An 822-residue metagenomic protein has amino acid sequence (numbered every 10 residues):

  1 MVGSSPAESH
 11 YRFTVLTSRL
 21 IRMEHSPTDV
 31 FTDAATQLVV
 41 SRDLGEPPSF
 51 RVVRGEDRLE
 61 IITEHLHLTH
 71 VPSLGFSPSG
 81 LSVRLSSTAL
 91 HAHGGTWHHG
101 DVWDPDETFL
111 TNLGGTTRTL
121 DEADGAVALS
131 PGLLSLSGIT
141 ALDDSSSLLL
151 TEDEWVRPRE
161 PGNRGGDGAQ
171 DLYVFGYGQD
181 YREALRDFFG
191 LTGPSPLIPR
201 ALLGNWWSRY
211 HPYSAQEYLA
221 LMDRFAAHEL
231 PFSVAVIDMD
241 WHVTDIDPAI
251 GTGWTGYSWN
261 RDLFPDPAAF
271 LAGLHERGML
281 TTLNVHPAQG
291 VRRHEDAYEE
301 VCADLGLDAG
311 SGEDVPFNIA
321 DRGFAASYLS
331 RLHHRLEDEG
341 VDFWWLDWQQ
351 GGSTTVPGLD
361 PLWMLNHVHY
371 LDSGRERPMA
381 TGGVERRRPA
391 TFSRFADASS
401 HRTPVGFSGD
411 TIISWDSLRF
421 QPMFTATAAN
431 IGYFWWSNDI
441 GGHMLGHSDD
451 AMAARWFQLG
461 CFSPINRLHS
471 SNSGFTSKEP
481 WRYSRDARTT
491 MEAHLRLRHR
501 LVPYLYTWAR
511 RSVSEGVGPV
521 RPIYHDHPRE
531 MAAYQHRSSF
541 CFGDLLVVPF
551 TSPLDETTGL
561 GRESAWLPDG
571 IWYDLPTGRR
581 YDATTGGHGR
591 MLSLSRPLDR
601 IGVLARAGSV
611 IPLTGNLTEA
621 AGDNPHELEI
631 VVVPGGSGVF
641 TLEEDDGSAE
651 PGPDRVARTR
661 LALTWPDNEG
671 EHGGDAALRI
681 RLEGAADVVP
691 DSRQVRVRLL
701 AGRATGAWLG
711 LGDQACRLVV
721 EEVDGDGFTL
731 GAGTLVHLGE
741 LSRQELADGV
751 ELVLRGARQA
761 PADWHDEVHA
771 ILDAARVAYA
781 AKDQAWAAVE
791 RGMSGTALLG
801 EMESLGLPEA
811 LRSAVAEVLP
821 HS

Functional and structural regions predicted by a protein language model:
F13, I21-H25, E60-L68, L546-P549 (+1 more regions): Short, well-ordered beta-strand segments enriched in hydrophobic/aromatic residues
T14-E56: A low-complexity, Ser/Thr/Gly/Pro-enriched, surface-exposed linker/loop concept that marks segments flanking
A35-P48, Y573-L598, W708-L738: Solvent-exposed beta-strand/loop surfaces of large extracellular or lumenal domains
V53-P199, R209-Y210, A215-Q216, M222-A227 (+1 more regions): Catalytic and substrate-binding clefts that recognize carbohydrates or anionic sugar/phosphate headgroups
S82, W97, P231-M491, Y524-E530 (+4 more regions): Aromatic- and carboxylate-enriched substrate-binding clefts and catalytic-loop regions of carbohydrate-active enzymes
A398-G406, F420-F424, A428-N438, L445-G706 (+1 more regions): Catalytic core of carbohydrate-active enzymes
G587-I630, G725-A770: C-terminal beta-strand-rich structural cap/linker in extracellular carbohydrate-active enzymes
A760-E809: Charged/polar low-complexity intrinsically disordered segments, enriched in acidic residues
